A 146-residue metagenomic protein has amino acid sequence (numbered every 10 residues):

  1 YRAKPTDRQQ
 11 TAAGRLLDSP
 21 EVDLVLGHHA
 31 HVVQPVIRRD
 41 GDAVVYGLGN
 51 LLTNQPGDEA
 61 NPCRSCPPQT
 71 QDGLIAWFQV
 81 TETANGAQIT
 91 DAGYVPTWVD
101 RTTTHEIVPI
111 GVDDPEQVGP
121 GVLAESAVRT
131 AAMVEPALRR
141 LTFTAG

Functional and structural regions predicted by a protein language model:
Y1-R2: Short acidic, glycine-rich surface-loop motifs adjacent to enzyme active sites
T6-D7, P109: Alpha-helix initiation/capping motif
D7-L74: Conserved beta-sheet core of the metallophosphoesterase superfamily
T53, A60-G146: A short C-terminal boundary segment appended to hydrolase-like catalytic domains
